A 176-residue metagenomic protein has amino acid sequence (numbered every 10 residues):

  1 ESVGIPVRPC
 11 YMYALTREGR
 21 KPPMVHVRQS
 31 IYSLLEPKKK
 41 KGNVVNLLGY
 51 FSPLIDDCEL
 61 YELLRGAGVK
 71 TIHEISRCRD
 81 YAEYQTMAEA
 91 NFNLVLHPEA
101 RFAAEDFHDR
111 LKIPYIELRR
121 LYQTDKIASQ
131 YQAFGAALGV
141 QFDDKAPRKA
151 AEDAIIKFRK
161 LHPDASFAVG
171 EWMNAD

Functional and structural regions predicted by a protein language model:
E1-D176: An N-terminal assembly and electron-transfer interface module characteristic of large anaerobic redox and radical
